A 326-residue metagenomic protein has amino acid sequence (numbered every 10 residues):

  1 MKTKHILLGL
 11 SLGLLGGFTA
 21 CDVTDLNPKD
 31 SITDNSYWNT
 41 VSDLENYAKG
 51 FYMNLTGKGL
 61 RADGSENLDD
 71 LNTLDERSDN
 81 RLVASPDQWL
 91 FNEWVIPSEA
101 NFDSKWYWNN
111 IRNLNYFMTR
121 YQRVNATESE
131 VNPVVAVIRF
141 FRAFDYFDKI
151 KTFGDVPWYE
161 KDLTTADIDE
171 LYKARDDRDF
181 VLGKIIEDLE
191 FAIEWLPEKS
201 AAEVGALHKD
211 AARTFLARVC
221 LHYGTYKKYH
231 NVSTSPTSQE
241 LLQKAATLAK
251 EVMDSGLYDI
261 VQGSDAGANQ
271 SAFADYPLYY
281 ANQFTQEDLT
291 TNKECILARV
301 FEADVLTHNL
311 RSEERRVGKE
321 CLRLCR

Functional and structural regions predicted by a protein language model:
M1-P28: Bacterial Sec-dependent N-terminal signal peptides
C21-L68: Membrane-proximal, proline-rich intrinsically disordered regions
V41, E45-G59, L82-F153, D169-G183 (+1 more regions): Conserved, well-structured interaction surfaces
V41-S42, A48, Y52, G57-G59 (+5 more regions): Elongated scaffold/linker segments in the mid-to-C-terminal portions of large proteins
R139, R213-V219: TPR/Sel1-like alpha-solenoid repeat signature
I150-K151, P157, H222-N231: Short coil/turn linking the two alpha-helices of tandem helical-hairpin repeats
T237-D254: TPR/TPR-like (Sel1-like) alpha-helical repeat modules
